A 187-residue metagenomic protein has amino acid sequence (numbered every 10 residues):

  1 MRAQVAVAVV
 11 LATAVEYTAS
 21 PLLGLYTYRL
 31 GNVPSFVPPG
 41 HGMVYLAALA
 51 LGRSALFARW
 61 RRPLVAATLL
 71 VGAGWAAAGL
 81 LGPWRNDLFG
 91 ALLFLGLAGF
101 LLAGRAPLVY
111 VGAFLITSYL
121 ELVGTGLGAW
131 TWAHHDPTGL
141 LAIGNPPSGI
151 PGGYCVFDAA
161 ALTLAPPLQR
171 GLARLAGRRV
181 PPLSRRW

Functional and structural regions predicted by a protein language model:
M1-W187: Aromatic-rich, lipid-facing transmembrane alpha helices and their immediate juxtamembrane interface loops in integral
